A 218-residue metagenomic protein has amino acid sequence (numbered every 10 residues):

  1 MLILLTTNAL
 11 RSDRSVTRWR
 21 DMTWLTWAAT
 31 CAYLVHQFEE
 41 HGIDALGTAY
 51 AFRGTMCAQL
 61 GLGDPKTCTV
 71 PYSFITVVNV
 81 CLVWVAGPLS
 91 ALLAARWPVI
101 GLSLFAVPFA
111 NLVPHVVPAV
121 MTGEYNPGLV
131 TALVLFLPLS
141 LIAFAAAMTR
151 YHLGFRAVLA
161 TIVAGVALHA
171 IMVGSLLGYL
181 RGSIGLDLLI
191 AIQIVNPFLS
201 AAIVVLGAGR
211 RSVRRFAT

Functional and structural regions predicted by a protein language model:
L5-N8, V113-P118, F136-F155, G174-L176: Alpha-helical transmembrane segments in multipass membrane proteins, preferentially the mid-helix core
R14-W84: Early transmembrane hairpin module of multi-pass membrane proteins
W19-T30, L93-P108: Interfacial segments of alpha-helical transmembrane regions
L34-Q37, V107-V116, G165-S175: Aromatic-anchored segments of alpha-helical transmembrane domains
A58-V70, A86-I100, V117-Y125: Short juxtamembrane and helix-loop transition motifs at transmembrane-helix boundaries in membrane proteins
I75-A91, A110-L112, F136-S140: Core segments of transmembrane alpha-helices that mediate helix-helix packing or line hydrophobic substrate/ligand
V116-G128, Y151, Y179-G182: Membrane-interface helix caps and helix-loop-helix hairpins in membrane proteins
A143-T218: Terminal transmembrane helical module of multi-pass membrane proteins
